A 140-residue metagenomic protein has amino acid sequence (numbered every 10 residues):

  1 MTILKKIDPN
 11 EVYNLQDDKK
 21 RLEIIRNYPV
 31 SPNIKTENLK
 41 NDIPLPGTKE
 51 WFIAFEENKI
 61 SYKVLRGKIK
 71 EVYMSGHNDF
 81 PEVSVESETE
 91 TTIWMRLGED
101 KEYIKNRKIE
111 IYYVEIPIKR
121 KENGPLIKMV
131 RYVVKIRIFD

Functional and structural regions predicted by a protein language model:
M1-V64: OB/S1-fold single-stranded nucleic-acid-binding modules and their adjacent gly/ser/pro-rich low-complexity linkers
I60-H77: Structural detector for short beta-strands of small beta-barrel domains
R66, E82, K108: Beta-strand-rich binding-surface signature of beta-sandwich/beta-barrel folds used to engage anionic ligands
M74-E86: Short aromatic-glycine-enriched beta-strand elements
E90-G98: A short macromolecule-binding patch
G98-V114: Short nucleic-acid-contacting surface segments enriched for D/E, G, S/T with interspersed K/R
E115-D140: OB-fold/S1-family single-stranded nucleic acid-binding modules
